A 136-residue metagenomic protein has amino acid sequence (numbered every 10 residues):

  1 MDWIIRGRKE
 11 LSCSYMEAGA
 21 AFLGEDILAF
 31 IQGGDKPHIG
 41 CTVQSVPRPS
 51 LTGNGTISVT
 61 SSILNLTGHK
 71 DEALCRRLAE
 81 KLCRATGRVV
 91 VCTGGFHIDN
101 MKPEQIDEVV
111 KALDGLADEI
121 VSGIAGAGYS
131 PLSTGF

Functional and structural regions predicted by a protein language model:
M1-D2, L11, T134: Ser/Thr/Pro-rich, acidic low-complexity intrinsically disordered regulatory segments
G7-A85, V89-I98, P103-P131: Conserved mixed alpha/beta catalytic, RNA-binding, or beta-rich assembly cores of soluble enzyme, regulatory
